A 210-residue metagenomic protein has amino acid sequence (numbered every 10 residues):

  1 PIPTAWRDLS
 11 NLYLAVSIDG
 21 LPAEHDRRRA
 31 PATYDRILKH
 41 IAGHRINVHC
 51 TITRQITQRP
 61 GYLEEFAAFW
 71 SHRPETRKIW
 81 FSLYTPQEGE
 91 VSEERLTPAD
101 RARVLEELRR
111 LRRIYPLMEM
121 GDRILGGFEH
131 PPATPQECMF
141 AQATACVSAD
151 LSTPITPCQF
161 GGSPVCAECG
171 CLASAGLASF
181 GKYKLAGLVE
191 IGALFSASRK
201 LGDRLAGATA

Functional and structural regions predicted by a protein language model:
P1-T4: Short, polar loop motifs at secondary-structure junctions
R7-A145, P157-G161, K182-A186: Radical SAM enzyme [4Fe-4S]-AdoMet core and its adjacent flexible, acidic and glycine-rich loops/tails across
C146-A210: Flexible mid-to-C-terminal extensions adjoining Fe-S/redox cofactors in radical SAM and related proteins
